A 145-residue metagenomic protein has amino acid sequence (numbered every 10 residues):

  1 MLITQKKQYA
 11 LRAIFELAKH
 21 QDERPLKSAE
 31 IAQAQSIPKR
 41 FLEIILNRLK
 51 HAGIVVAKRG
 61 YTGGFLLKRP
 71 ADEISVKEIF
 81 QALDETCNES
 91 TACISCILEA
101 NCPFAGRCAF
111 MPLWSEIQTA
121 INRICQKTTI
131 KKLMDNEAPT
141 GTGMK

Functional and structural regions predicted by a protein language model:
A10-D22: Short amphipathic alpha-helical interface segments
K19-D22, Q33, H51, L98: The C-terminal cap of the DNA-recognition helix in HTH/winged-HTH DNA-binding domains, marking the helix-to-coil
L26-S36: A short alpha-helical element within helix-turn-helix/winged-helix DNA-binding domains across DNA-binding proteins
R40: Key DNA-contact positions within bacterial/archaeal DNA-binding proteins
I45-K50: Basic amphipathic alpha-helical segments that dock to polyanions
G53-K68: Beta-hairpin "wing" of winged helix-turn-helix
S75, A92-K145: C-terminal regulatory/oligomerization modules of transcriptional regulators
